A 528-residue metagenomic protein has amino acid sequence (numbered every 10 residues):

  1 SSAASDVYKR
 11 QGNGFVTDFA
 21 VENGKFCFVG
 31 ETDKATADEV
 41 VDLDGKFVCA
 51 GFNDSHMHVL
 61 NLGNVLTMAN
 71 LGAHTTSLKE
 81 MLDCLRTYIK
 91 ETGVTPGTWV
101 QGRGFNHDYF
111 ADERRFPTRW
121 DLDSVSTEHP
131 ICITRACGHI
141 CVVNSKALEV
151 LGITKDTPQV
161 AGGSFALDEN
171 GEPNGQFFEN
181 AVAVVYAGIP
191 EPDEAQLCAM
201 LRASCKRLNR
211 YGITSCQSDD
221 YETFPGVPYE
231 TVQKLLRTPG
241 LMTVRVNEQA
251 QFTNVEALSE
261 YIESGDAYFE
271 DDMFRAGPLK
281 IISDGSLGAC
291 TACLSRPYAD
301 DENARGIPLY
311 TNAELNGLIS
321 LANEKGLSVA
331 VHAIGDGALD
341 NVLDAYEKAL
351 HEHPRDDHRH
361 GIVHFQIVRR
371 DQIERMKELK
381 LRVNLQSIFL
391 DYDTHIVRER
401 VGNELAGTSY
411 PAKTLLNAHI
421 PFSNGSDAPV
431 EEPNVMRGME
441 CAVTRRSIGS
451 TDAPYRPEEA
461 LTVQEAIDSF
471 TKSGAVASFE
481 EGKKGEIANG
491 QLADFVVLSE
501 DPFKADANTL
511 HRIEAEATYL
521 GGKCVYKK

Functional and structural regions predicted by a protein language model:
S1-Y8: Short, small-residue-biased leader/transition segments that mark boundaries at the very start of proteins
A3, P96, N489-L492: Short, flexible surface segments
A4, N53-M57, G522: Cysteine-centered, disulfide-bonded loop motifs in secreted/extracellular proteins
Q11-E260, I281, S286-I334, A338 (+5 more regions): Divalent metal-binding segments
H58, D271-T291, K380-D391: Non-cysteine beta-strand/loop elements that form the S-adenosyl-L-methionine
V125, A267-G277, A349-G361: Structural recognition of alpha->loop->beta junctions
L235-P239, G265-D271, H353-R355, M376-E378: Acidic (Asp/Glu)-rich catalytic clusters
S320-A330, I334-H360, F365, R370-E374 (+4 more regions): His/Asp/Glu-enriched, well-ordered alpha-helical/loop segment that forms or immediately abuts the divalent-metal
